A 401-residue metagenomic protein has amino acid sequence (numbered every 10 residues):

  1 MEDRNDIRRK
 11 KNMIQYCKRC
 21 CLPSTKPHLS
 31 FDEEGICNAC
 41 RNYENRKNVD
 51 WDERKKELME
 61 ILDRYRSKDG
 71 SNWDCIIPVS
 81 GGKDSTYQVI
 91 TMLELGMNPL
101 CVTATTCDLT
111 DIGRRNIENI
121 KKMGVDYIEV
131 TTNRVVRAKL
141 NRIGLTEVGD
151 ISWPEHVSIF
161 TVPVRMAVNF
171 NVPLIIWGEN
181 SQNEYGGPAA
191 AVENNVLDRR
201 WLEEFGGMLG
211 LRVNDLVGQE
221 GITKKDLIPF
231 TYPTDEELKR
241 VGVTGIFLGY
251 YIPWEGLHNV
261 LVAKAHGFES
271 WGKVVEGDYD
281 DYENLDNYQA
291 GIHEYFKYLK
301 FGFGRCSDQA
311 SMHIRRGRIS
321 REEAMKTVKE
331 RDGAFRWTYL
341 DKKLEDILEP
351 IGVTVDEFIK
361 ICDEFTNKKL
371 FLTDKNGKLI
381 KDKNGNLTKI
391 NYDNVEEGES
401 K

Functional and structural regions predicted by a protein language model:
M1-R4, G82: Intrinsically disordered, low-complexity regulatory regions of eukaryotic regulatory proteins
D3-C75, T91-K401: Nucleotide-activated chemistry modules centered on ATP-dependent adenylation/adenylyltransferase
C75-D84: Short, glycine-rich nucleotide/cofactor-binding loops
K83-Y87, V353: Short flanking/linker segments adjacent to small metal-binding domains or redox-active Cys/His motifs
